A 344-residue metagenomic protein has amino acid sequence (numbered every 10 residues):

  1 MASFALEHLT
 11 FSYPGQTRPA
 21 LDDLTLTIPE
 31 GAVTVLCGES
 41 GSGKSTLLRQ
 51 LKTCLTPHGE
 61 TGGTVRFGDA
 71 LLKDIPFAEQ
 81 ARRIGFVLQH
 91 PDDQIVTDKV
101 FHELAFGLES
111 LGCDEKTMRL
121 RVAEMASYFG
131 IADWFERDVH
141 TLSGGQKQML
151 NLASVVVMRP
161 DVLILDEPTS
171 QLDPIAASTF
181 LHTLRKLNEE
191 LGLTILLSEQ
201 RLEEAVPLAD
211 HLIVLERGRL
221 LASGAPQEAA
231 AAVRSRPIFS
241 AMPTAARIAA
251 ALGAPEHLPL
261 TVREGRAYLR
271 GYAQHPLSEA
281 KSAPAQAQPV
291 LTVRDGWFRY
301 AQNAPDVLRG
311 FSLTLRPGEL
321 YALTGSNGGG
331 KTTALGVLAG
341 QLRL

Functional and structural regions predicted by a protein language model:
M1-L6, T10-D23, L55-H58, D74-P76 (+4 more regions): A short, flexible loop at the N-terminus of ABC-type nucleotide-binding domains that lies
K52, A339: Helix-to-loop junction immediately C-terminal to a conserved catalytic motif
E60-L71: Conserved ABC transporter NBD signature motif
K116-W134, L291, G296: Conserved ABC ATPase "signature" region
D138-L142: Conserved ABC ATPase signature
L163-D166: Catalytic Walker B motif of ABC-type/P-loop ATPase nucleotide-binding domains
L215, R219-A251: Conserved beta-strand-loop-alpha-helix hinge in the C-terminal portion of ABC ATPase nucleotide-binding domains
